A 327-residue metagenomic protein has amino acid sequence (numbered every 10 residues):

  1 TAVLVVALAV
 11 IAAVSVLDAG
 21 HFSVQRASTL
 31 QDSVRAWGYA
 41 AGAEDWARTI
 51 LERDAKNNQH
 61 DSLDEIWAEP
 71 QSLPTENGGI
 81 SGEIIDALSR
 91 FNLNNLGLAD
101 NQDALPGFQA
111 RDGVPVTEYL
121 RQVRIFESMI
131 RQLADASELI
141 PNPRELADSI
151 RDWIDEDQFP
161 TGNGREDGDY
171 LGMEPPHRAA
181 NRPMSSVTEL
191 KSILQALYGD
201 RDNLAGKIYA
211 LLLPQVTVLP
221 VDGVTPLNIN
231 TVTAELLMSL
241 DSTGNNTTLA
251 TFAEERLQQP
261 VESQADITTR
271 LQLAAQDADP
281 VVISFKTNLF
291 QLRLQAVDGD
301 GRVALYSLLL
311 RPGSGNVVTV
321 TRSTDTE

Functional and structural regions predicted by a protein language model:
T1-E327: Compositionally biased linear targeting/interaction segments
